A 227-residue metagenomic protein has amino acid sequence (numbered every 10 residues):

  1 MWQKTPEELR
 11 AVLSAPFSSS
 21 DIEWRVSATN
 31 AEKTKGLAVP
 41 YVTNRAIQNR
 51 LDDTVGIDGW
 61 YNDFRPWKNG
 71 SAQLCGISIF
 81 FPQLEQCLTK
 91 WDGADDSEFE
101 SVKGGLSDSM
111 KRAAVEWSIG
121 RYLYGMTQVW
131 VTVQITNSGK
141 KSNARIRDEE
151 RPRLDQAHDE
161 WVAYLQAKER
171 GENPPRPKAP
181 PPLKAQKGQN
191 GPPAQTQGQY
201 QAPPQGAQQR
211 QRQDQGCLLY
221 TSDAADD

Functional and structural regions predicted by a protein language model:
M1-G36: N-terminal, Lys/Arg- and Ser/Thr-rich interaction peptides
E7, S20-I22, W91, S107 (+3 more regions): Intrinsic disorder/low-complexity signal
S18, Y41-N44, L219: Helix N-cap / beta->alpha transition motif
S27, L37, V42-K178: Positively charged, aromatic-enriched nucleic acid-contacting surfaces
K184-G216: Intrinsically disordered, low-complexity repeat regions enriched in Pro/Gln/Gly/Tyr
C217-D227: Conserved small/polar residues in nucleotide/adenosyl-binding loops
